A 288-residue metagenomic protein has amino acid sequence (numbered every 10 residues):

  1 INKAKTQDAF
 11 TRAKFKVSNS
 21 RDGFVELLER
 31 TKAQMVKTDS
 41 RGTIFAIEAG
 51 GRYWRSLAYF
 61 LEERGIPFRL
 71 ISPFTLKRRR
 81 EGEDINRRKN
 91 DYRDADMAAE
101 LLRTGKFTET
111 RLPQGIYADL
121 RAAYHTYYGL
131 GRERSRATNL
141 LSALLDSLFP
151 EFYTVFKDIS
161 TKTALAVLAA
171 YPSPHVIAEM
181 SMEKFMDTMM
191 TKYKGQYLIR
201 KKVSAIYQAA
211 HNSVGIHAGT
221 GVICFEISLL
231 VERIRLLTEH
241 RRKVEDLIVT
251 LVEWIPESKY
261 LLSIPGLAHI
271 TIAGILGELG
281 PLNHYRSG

Functional and structural regions predicted by a protein language model:
I1-G288: A detector of single, family-specific signature residues that are central to catalytic or substrate-handling motifs
